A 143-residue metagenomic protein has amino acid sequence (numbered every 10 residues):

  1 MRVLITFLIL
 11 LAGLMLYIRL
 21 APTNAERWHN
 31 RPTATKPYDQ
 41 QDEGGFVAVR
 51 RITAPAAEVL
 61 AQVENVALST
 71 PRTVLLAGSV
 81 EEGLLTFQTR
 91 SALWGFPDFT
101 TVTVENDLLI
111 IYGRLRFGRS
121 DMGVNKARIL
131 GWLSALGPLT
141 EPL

Functional and structural regions predicted by a protein language model:
V3-L4, G13-L143: Ser/Thr-rich, low-complexity intrinsically disordered terminal regions
F7-L8: AAA+ P-loop ATPase mechanoenzymes
